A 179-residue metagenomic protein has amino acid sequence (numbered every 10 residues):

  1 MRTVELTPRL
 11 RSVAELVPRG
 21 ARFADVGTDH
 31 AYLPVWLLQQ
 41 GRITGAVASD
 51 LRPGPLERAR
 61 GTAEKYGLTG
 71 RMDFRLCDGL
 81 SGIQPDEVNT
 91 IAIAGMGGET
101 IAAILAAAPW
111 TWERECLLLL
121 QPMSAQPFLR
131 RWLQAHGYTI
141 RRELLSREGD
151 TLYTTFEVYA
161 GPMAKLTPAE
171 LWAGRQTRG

Functional and structural regions predicted by a protein language model:
M1-A21, V35: S-adenosyl-L-methionine
R2-L6, S81-G82, E87, E99-G179: Class I S-adenosyl-L-methionine
G20-D29: Conserved class I S-adenosyl-L-methionine
H30-I43: Conserved SAM-binding loop of SAM-dependent methyltransferases across substrates and taxa, primarily the Class I
G45-D50: Conserved SAM-binding motif I beta-strand of class I
R52-G54: Conserved SAM/SAH-binding beta-strand->alpha-helix loop
E57-D86: S-adenosyl-L-methionine
E87-G95: Short SAM/SAH-binding signature in class I
